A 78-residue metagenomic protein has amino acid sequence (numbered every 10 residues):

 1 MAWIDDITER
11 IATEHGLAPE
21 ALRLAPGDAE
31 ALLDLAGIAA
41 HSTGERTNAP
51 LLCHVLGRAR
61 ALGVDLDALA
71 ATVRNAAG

Functional and structural regions predicted by a protein language model:
M1-G78: Feature captures hydrophobic
